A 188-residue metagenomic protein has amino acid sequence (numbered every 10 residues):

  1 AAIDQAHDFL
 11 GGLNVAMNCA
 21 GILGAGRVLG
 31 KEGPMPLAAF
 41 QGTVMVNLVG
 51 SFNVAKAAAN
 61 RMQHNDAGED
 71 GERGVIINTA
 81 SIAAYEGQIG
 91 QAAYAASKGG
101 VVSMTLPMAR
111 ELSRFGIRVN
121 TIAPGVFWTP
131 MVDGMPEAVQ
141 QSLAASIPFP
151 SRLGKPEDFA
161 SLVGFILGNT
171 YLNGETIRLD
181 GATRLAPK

Functional and structural regions predicted by a protein language model:
N14, I22, G33-N53, I77 (+1 more regions): Catalytic Tyr-X3-Lys loop
L23-Q41, N60, H64-D70, G90-A93 (+1 more regions): Conserved mid-core segment of classical short-chain dehydrogenase/reductases
M45, A138-D158: Catalytic Tyr-x(3-8)-Lys segment
A55, S97, T105: Active-site helix of classical SDR
N60, A109-E111: Alpha-helical segment proximal to the catalytic Tyr-Lys
S81: Residue(s) in the substrate-gating loop at a strand-loop-helix junction that position the organic substrate next
S113, R118, N173-E175: Short, small/polar-rich loop/turn modules that mediate ligand/substrate recognition or access, typified
K155-L179, R184: C-terminal substrate-recognition "lid" of short-chain dehydrogenase/reductases
